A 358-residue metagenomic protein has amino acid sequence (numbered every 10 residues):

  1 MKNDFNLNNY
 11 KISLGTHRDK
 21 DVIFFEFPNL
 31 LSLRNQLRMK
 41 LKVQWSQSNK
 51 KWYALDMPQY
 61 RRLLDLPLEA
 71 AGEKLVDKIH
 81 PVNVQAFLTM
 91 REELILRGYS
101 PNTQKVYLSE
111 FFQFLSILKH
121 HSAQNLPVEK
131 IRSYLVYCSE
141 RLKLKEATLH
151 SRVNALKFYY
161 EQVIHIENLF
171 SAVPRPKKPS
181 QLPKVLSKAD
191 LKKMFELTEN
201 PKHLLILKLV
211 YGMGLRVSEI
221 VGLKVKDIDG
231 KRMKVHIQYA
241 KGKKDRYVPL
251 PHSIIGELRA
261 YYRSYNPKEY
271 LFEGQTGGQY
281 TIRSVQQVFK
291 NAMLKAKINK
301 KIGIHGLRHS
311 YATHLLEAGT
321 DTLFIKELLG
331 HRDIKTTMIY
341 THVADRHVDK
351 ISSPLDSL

Functional and structural regions predicted by a protein language model:
M1-N102, V106-L108: Accessory DNA-engaging acidic/polar modules
K78-L358: Conserved catalytic core of the tyrosine transesterase superfamily
